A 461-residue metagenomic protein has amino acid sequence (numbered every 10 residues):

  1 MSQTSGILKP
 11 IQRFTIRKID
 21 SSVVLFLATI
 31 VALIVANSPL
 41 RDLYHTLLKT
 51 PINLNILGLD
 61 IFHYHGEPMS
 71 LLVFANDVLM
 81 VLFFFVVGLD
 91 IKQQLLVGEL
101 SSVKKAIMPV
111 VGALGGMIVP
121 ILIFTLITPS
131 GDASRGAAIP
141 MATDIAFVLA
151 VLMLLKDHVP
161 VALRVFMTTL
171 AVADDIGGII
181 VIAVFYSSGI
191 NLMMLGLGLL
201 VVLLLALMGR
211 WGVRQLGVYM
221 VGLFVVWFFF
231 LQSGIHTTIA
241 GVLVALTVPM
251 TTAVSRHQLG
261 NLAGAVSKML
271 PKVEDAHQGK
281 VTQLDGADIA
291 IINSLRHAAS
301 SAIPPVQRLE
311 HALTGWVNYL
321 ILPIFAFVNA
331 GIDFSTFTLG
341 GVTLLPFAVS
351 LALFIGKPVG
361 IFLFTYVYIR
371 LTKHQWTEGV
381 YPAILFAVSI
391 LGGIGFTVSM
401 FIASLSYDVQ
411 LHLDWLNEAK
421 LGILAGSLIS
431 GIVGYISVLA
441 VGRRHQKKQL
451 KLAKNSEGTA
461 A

Functional and structural regions predicted by a protein language model:
S2-R17, N37, L216-G222, T237-G379 (+1 more regions): Predominantly late transmembrane helices and immediately cytosolic-facing juxtamembrane segments
L8-R13, F85-S101, L149-P160, L203-R214 (+2 more regions): C-terminal ends of transmembrane helices
V24-N37, F83-L89, V119-I121, V201-A206 (+5 more regions): Hydrophobic core segments of alpha-helical transmembrane domains in multi-pass membrane transport and ion-translocation
V35-L47, L59-L71, V86-S101, V119-A138: Transmembrane alpha-helix boundary signature
G58-Y64, P68, V73-V97, W316-T336 (+4 more regions): Hydrophobic transmembrane alpha-helices of secondary-active transporters and Na+-translocating membrane complexes
L72-F84, G131-A146, S187-L200, A348-G356: Structural signature of hydrophobic alpha-helical transmembrane segments
Q94-L122, N191-L200, F334-G356, P382 (+2 more regions): Entry/N-cap segments of selected transmembrane alpha helices and their immediately preceding amphipathic helices
L152-G264, K268: Functional cores that coordinate and move charged inorganic groups
